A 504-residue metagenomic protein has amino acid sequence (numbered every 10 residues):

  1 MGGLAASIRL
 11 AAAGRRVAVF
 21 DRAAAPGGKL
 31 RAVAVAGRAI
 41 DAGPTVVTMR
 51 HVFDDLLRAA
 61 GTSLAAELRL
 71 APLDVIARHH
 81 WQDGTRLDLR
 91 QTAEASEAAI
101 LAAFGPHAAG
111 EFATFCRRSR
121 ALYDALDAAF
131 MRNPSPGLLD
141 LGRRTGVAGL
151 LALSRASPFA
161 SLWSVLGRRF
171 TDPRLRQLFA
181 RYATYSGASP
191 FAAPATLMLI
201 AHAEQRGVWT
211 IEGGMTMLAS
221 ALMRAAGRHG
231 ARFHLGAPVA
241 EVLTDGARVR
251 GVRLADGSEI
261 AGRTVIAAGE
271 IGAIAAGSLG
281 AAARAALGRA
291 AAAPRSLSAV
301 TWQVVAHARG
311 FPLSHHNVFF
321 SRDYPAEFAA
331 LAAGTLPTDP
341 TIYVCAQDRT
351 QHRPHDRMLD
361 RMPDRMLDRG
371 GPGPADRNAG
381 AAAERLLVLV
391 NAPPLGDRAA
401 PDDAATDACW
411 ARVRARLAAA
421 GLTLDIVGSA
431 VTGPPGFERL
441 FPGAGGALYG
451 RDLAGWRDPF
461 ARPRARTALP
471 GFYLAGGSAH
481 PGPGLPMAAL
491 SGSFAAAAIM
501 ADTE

Functional and structural regions predicted by a protein language model:
M1-A125: N-terminal glycine-rich phosphate/pyrophosphate-binding loop and immediately adjacent elements
P44, G477-M500: A conserved FAD-binding loop/helix module that cradles the flavin
Q82-A192: Rossmann-like flavin
D172-S186, P337-Y343, L422-P481: A glycine-rich dinucleotide-binding beta-alpha-beta segment and adjacent secondary-structure elements that constitute
M198-A255: Helical element adjacent to the flavin cofactor pocket in flavoenzyme catalytic cores
A240-A379: Mid-domain catalytic core of redox enzymes that form a hydrophobic substrate pocket/lid adjacent to a catalytic redox
T244, M500-E504: Active-site-proximal substrate-binding core of FAD-dependent oxidoreductases
R349-H355, G370-D452: FAD-dependent oxidoreductase catalytic-site/capping-region signature
